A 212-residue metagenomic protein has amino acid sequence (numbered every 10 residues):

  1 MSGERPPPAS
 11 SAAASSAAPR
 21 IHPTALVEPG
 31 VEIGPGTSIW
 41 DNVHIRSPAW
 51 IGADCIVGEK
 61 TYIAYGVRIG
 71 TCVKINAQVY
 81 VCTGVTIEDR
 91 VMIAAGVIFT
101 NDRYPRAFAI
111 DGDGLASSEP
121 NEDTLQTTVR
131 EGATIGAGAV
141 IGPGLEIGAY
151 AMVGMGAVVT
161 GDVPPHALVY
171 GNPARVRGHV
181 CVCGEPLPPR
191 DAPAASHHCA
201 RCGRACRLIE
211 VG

Functional and structural regions predicted by a protein language model:
G3-R20, P29-V31, S38-E146, P173 (+2 more regions): Flexible, glycine/small-residue-enriched loop-and-beta-strand segment within the central core of proteins
T124, P164, R175-V176, P193-S196: Flanking scaffold residues of small Cys/His-coordinated metal-binding clusters
A149-M152, V158: Internal alpha/beta core interface subdomains
V153, G171: Conserved G/P- and acidic residue-centered "switch" motifs that form tight phosphate/ATP-binding loops in soluble
G161: Short helix N-cap motif at coil->helix boundaries in the Bergerat
C181, C199-C202: Short cysteine-rich clusters marking metal-coordination/redox-active sites
P189-R190, R207-V211: Short, non-ligating residues that shape and space the ligands of small metal-coordination modules and catalytic
